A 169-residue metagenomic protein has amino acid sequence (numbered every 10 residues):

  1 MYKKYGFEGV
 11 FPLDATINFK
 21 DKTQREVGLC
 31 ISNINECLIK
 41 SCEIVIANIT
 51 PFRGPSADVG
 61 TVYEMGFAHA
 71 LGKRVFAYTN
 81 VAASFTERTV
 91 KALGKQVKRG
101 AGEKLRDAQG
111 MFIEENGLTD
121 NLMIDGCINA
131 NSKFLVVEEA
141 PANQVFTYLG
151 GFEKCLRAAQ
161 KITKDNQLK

Functional and structural regions predicted by a protein language model:
M1-K169: Conserved catalytic or regulatory cores that recognize and/or transform ribose-phosphate-containing ligands
